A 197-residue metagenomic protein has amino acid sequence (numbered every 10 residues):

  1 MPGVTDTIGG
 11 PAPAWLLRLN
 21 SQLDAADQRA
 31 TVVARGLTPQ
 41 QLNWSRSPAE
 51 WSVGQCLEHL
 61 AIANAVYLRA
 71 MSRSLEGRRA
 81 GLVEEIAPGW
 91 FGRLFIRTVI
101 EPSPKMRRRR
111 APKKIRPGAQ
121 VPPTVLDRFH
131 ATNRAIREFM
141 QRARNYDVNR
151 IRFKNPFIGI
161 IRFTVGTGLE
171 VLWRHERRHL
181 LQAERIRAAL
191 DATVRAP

Functional and structural regions predicted by a protein language model:
P2-D24: Extreme N-terminal tail/first-helix region
G3-G10, R109-P117, P156-G159: A short small-residue
L16-L19, L23, V53, V125-F129 (+1 more regions): Hydrophobic packing residues in well-ordered alpha-helices of helical domains and bundles
Q22-A26, G92-V148: Acidic/histidine-rich alpha-helical segments that form the ligand environment of transition-metal centers
N43-I96, I100, R134-P197: Short, contiguous alpha-helical
